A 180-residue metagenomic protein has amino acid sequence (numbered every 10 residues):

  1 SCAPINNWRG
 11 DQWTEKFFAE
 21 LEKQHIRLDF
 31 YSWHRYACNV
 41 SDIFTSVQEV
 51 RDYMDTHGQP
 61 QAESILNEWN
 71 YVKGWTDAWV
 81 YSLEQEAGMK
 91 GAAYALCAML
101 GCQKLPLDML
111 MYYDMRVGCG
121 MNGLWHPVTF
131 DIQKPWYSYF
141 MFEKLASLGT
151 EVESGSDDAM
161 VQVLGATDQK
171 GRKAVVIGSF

Functional and structural regions predicted by a protein language model:
S1-A95, L105: Noncatalytic carbohydrate-binding groove/subsite architecture in carbohydrate-active enzymes
A3, L110-G118, E153-S156: Acidic carboxylate-rich catalytic motifs and surrounding loops in phosphoryl-/glycosyl-chemistry enzymes
N6, R116, S179-F180: Short beta-strand segments enriched in hydrophobic/aromatic residues within well-folded beta-rich domains
Y31, V50, E68, C102 (+3 more regions): Conserved, mostly hydrophobic/aromatic
Q59, Y137-M141, D158-M160, G171: Extracytoplasmic low-complexity repetitive segments enriched in small/polar residues
V72-D77, M115-G123: Flexible glycine/acidic-rich beta-alpha junction loops that bind and position SAM and/or redox cofactors in anaerobic
M99-G101, D114, N122-V152: Catalytic cores of secreted or luminal carbohydrate-active enzymes
D157-F180: Carbohydrate-binding surface patches
